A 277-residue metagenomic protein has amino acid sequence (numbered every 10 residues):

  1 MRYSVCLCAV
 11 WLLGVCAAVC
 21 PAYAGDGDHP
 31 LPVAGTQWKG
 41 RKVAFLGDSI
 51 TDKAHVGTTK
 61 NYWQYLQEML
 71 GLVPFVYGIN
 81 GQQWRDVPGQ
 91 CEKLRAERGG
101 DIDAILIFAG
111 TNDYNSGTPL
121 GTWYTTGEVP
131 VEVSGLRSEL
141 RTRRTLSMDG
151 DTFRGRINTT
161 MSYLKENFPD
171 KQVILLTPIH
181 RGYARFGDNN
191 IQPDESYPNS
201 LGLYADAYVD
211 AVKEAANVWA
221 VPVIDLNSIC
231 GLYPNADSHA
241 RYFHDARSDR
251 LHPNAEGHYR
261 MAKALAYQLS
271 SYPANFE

Functional and structural regions predicted by a protein language model:
M1-V5: Positively charged n-region of N-terminal signal peptides that target proteins for export
L7-A18: Bacterial N-terminal signal peptides
Y23-N80, R85, C91-D101, D237-H239: Serine-esterase "nucleophile elbow" of acetyl-processing enzymes
M69, C91-Y259, K263-E277: Alpha-helical cap/lid subdomain in secreted, periplasmic, or secretory-pathway luminal O-acyl-processing enzymes
R85-D86, G117: Active-site-adjacent loop/helix micro-motif of nuclease/hydrolase catalytic cores
